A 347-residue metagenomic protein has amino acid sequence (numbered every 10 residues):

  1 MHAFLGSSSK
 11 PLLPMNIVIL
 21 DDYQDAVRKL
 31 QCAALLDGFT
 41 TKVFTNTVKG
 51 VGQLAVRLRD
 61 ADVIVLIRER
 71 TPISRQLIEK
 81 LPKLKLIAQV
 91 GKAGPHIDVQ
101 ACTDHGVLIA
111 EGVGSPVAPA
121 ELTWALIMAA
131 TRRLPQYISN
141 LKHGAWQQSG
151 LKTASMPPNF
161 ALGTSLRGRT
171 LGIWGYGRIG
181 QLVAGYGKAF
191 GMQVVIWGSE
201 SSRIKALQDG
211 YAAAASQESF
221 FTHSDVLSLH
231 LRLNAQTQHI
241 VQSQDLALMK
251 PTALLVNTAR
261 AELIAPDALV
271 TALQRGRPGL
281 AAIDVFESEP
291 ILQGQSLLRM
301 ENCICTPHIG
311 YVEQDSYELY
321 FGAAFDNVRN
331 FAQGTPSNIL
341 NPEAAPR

Functional and structural regions predicted by a protein language model:
L12-S115, T222, Q242: An N-terminal-biased, well-structured beta-alpha scaffold segment characteristic of Rossmann-like dinucleotide-binding
D22, Y176-G177: Glycine-rich Rossmann-fold phosphate-binding loop(s) that bind the pyrophosphate of adenine dinucleotide cofactors
R59-V63, E69-Q76, S199-S296: Rossmann-like adenosine-cofactor binding region
H105, G112-T170, G185, T335 (+1 more regions): Phosphate-binding beta-alpha-beta segment of Rossmann-like dinucleotide-binding domains, i.e., the NAD(P)
A145, T252-R347: Rossmann-like dinucleotide-binding domain for NAD(H)/NADP(H)
G180-Q181: N-terminal Rossmann-fold NAD(P) dinucleotide-binding loop
